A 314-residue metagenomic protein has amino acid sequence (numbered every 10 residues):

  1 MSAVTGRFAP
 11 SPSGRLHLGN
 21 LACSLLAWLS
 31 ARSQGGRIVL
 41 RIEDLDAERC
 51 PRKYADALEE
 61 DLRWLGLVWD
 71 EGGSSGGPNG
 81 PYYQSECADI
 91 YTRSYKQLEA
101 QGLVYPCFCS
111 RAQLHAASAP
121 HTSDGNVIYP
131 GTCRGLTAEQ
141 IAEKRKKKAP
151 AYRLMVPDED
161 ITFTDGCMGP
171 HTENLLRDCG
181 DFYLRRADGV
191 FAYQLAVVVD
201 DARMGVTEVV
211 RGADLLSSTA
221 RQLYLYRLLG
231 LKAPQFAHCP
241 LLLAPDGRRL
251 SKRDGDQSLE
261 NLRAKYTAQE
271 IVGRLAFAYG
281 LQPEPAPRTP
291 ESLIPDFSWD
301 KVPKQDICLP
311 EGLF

Functional and structural regions predicted by a protein language model:
M1-R15, S33, I38, L65 (+4 more regions): Non-catalytic terminal extensions that flank enzyme cores
M1-S118, T122, A213-D214, S218-L231 (+1 more regions): N-terminal Rossmann-like or analogous alpha/beta NTP/dinucleotide-binding catalytic cores that position adenine
D46-D56, A244-D246, P295-P303: Short, mixed-charge aromatic SLiMs
A55, A88, R111-L114, N126 (+5 more regions): Alpha-helix initiation and N-capping motif
L65-G73, L103, Y129-A142, K265: Short, basic, helix/turn surface patches
Y82-Q97, H121-V127, P150-D158, A278-L293: Short secondary-structure transition/capping segments
K96-A100, A202, R263, A276: Alpha-helix boundary recognition
A112-S251, S258-L262, E311-F314: Active-site cores that bind ATP or allylic diphosphates and position pyrophosphate for catalysis
